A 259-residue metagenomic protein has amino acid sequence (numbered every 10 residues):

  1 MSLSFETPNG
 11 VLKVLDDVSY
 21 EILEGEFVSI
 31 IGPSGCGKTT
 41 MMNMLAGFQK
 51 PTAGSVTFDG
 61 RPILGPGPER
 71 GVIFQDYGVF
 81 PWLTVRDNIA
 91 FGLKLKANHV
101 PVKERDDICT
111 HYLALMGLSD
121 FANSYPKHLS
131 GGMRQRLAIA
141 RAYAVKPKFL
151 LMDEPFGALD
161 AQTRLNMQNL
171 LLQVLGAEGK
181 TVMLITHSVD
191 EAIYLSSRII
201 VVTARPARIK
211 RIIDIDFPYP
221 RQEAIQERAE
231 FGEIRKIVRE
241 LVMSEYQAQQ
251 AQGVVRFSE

Functional and structural regions predicted by a protein language model:
S29, V72, L137-A142, K146: ABC ATPase nucleotide-binding domain "signature" region
I31-P33: The feature captures the beta-strand-to-loop junction immediately N-terminal to the Walker
A46: Helix-to-loop junction immediately C-terminal to a conserved catalytic motif
G54-G65: Conserved ABC transporter NBD signature motif
R86-K94, D106, D214: Short helical segment in ABC ATPase nucleotide-binding domains corresponding to the A-loop/adjacent helical element
A97, P101-F121, Q173: Conserved ABC ATPase "signature" region
S124-K127, V145: Conserved signature/switch motifs of ABC ATPase nucleotide-binding domains
L150-D153: Catalytic Walker B motif of ABC-type/P-loop ATPase nucleotide-binding domains
